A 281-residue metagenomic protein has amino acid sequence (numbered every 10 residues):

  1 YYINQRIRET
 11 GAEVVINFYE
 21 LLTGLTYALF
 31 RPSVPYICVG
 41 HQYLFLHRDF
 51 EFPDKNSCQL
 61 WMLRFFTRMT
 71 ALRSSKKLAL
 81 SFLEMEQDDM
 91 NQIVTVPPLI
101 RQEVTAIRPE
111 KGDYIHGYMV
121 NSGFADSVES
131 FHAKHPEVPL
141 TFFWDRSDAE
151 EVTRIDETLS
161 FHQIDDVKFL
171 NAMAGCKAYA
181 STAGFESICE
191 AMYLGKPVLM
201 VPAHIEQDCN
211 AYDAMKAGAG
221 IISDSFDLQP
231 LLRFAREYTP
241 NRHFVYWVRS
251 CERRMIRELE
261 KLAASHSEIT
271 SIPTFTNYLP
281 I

Functional and structural regions predicted by a protein language model:
Y1-V14, L21-L22: Conserved nucleotide-sugar donor-binding subdomain of glycosyltransferases
E13-V14, K76, Y114, A178: Structural motif
V15-Y19, N171-N210: A donor-sugar binding/catalytic signature common to diverse glycosyltransferases and related nucleotide-sugar
Y19-L22, S81-M85, F142-E151: Short, polar loop motifs at secondary-structure junctions
F30-T95: Active-site-proximal region of nucleotide-activated glycan assembly enzymes, centered on histidine/acidic-rich loops
P97-G175: Donor-nucleotide binding loops and adjacent catalytic segments primarily of GT-B fold Leloir glycosyltransferases
T153-R154, P197-N241: Nucleotide-sugar donor-binding patch of glycosyltransferase catalytic domains
R233-I281: C-terminal amphipathic helix plus adjacent low-complexity, charged tail appended to glycosyltransferase catalytic
